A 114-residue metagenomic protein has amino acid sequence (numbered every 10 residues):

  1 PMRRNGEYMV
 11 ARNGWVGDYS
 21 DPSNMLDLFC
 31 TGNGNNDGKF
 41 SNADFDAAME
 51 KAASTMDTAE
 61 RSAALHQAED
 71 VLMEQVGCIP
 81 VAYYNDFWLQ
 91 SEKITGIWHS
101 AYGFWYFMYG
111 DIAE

Functional and structural regions predicted by a protein language model:
P1-C30, A64-L65: Periplasmic binding protein-like
P1-E7, D27-S54, Y83-E114: Short, solvent-exposed loop/beta-turn-alpha elements that line the ligand-binding surface or hinge of extracytoplasmic
R4-G6, S20, A43, L72-Q75: Extracellular/periplasmic catalytic domains that process cell-envelope and extracellular macromolecules
A11-N13, M56-E92: Bilobed periplasmic-binding protein-like "clamshell/Venus-flytrap" ligand-binding domains
D21, N42, M56-T58: Intrinsic-disorder/low-complexity, polar/charged segments
